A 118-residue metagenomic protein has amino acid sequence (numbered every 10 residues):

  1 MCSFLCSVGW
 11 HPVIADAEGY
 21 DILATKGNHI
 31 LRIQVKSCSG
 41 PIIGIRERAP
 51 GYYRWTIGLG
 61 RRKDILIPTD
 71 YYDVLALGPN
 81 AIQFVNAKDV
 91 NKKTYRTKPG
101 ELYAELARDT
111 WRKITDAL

Functional and structural regions predicted by a protein language model:
M1-E18, A24-L118: Mixed-charge (Asp/Glu-Lys/Arg
